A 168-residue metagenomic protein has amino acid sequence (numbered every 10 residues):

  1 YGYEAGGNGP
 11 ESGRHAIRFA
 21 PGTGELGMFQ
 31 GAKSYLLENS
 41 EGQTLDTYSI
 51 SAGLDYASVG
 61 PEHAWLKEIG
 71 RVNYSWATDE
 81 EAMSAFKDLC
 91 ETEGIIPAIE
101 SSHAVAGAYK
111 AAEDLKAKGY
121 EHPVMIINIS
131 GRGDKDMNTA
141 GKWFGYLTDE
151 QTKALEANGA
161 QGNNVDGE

Functional and structural regions predicted by a protein language model:
G2-I95, K142-E168: Active-site/ligand-binding loops adjacent to catalytic centers
D79-Y146: Claisen-condensing/thiolase-fold acyl-transfer catalytic domains that form or cleave C-C bonds in fatty acid
